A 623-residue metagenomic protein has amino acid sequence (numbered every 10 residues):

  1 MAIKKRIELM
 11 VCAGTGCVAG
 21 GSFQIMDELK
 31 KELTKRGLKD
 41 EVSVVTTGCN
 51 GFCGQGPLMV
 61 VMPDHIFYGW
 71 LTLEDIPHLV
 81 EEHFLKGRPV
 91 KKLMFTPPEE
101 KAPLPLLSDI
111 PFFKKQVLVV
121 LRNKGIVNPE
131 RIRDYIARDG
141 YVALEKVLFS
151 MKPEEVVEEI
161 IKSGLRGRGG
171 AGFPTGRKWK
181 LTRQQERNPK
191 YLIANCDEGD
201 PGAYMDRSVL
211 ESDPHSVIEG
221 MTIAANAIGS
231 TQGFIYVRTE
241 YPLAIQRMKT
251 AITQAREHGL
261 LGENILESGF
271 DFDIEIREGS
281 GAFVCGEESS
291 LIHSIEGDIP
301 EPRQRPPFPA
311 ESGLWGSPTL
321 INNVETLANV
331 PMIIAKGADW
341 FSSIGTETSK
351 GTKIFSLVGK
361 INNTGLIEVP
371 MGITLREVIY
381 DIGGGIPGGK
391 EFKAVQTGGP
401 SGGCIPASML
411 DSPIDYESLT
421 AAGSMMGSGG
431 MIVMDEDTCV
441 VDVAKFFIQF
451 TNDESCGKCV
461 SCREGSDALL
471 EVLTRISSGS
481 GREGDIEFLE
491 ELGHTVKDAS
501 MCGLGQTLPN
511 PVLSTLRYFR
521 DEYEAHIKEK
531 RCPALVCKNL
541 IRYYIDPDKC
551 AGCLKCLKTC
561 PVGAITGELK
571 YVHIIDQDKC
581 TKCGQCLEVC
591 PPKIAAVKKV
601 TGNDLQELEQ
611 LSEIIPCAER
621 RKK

Functional and structural regions predicted by a protein language model:
A2-N50, G54, E74, H78-E81 (+6 more regions): Small-residue-enriched alpha-helical segments and adjacent helix-cap loops that form tight helix-helix packing
A2-V11, K30-N50, L85-K86, K91-K92 (+5 more regions): Immediate flanking context of iron-sulfur cluster ligation sites
K5-C12, D40-S43, F447-F450, H494 (+3 more regions): Ferredoxin-like iron-sulfur electron-transfer modules
T15-K35, G54-K86, P174-E186, A407-D411 (+5 more regions): Iron-sulfur (Fe-S) cluster-binding segments and ferredoxin-like electron-carrier domains, especially [2Fe-2S]
C17, I160-T182, G281-H293, I299 (+2 more regions): Conserved phosphate/anionic-ligand binding catalytic regions in large, soluble enzymes, centered on
Q55-V60, S461-D467, T507, I545 (+2 more regions): Iron-sulfur cluster-binding cysteine motifs and their immediate structural context in ferredoxin-like electron-transfer
H65-K162, L261, S290, P300-W315 (+8 more regions): Fe-S ferredoxin-like electron-transfer domains and their immediately adjacent linker/connector regions across
I245-M371, G383: Hydrophobic alpha-helical positions that pack around
